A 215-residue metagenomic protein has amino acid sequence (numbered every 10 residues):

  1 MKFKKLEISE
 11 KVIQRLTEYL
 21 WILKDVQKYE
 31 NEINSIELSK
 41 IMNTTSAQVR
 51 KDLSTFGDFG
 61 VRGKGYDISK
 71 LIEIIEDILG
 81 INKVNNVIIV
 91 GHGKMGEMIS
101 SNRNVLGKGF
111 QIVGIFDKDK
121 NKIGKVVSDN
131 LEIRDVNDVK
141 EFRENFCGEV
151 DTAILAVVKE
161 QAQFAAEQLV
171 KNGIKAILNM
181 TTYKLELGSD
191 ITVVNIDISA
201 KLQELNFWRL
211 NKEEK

Functional and structural regions predicted by a protein language model:
M1-E32: Extreme N-terminal segment that seeds HTH/winged-HTH DNA-binding domains in transcriptional regulators
Y19-Q27, N130-K215: Phosphate-bearing ligand-interacting subdomains that bind or position ATP/ADP/UDP/GDP/NAD(P) or nucleotide-linked
E32, I36, I41-V84: HTH-adjacent hinge/linker in prokaryotic transcriptional regulators
N82-K122: Glycine-rich adenosine-cofactor-binding loop
S100-N102, V127-S128, A165: A short secondary-structure junction signal
N121-K125, G148-V150: A glycine-biased structural micro-motif
